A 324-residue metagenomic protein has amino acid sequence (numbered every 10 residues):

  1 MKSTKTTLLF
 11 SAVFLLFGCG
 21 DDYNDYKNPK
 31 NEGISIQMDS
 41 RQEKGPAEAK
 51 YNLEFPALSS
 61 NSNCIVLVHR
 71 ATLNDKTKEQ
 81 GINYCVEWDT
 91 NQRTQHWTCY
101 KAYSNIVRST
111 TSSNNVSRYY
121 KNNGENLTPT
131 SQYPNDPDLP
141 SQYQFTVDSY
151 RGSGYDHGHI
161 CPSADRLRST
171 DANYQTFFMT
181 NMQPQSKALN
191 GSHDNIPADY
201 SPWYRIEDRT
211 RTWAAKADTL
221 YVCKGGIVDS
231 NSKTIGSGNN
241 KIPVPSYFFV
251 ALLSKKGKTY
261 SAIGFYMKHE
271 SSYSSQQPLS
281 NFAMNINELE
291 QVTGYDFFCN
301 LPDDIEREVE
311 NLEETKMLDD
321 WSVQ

Functional and structural regions predicted by a protein language model:
K2-F10: Sec-dependent signal peptide recognition, specifically the positively charged N-region followed immediately by
A12-V13, M179: Residue-level signal for mature regions of secreted extracellular proteins and peptides
C19-Q324: Domain-level detector for secreted/extracellular nuclease and nuclease-toxin modules, and for the ENPP-like C-terminal
